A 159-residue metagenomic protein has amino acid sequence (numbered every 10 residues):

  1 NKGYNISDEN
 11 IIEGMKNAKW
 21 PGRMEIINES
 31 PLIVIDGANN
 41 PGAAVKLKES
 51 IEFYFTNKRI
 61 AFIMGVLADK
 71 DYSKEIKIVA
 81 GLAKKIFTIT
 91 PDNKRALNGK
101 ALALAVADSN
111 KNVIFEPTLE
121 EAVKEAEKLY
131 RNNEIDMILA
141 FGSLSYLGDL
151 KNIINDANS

Functional and structural regions predicted by a protein language model:
N1-K85: Nucleotide phosphate-binding/pyrophosphate-handling subdomain across enzymes that bind or process nucleotide phosphates
L32-I33, P41, I76-M137: C-terminal helical cap/extension that packs against the catalytic core of soluble nucleotide-cofactor enzymes
A44-V45, Y72-K74, N98-G99, D149-N152: Short glycine-/acidic-enriched loop or helix-start segments at secondary-structure transitions that form or flank
I51, V106, Y130, I154-N158: Active-site catalytic pocket residues across diverse enzymes, especially alpha/beta-hydrolases
F55-R59, A107-N110, N158-S159: Short helix-capping segments at alpha-helix termini
M64-A68, T90-P91, S143: Cofactor-binding loop segments of dinucleotide-utilizing enzymes, especially the Rossmann-like FAD- and NAD(P)+-binding
A140: Acidic, glycine-rich flexible loop segments
S143-S159: Glycine/aspartate-rich loop-and-adjacent alpha/beta segment that forms the canonical ThDP
